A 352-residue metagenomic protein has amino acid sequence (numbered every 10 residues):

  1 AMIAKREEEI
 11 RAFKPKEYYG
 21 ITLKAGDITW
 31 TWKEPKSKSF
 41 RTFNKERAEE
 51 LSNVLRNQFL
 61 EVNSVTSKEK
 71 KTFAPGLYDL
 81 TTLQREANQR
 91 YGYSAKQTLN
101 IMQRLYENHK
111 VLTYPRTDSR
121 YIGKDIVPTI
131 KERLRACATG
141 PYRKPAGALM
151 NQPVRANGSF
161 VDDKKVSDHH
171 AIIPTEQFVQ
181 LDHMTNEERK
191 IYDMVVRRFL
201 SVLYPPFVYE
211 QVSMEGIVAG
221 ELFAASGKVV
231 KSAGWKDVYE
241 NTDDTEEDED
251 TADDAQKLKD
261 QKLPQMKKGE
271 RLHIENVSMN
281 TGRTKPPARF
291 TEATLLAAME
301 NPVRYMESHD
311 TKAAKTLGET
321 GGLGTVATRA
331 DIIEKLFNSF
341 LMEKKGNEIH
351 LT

Functional and structural regions predicted by a protein language model:
A1-S67, V166, H170-K231: Phosphate-backbone binding and catalysis cores of DNA-processing enzymes
K24, T81, K96, N108 (+9 more regions): Generic beta-strand/beta-sheet core signal
S64-F73, Q84-N88, T113-R120, H169-H183 (+2 more regions): Short hinge/gating elements
K70-T72, L80, R90, D193 (+3 more regions): Long insertion/accessory domains within large nucleic-acid-processing enzymes
E86, R90-Q97: A conserved hydrophobic secondary-structure block that centers on an alpha-helix together with its immediately flanking
L112-C137, P153, G318-T352: Accessory beta->alpha helical hairpin/"wing" motif in late/C-terminal subdomains of nucleic-acid enzymes
A136-H170: Leucine-rich, amphipathic alpha-helical/linker segments
